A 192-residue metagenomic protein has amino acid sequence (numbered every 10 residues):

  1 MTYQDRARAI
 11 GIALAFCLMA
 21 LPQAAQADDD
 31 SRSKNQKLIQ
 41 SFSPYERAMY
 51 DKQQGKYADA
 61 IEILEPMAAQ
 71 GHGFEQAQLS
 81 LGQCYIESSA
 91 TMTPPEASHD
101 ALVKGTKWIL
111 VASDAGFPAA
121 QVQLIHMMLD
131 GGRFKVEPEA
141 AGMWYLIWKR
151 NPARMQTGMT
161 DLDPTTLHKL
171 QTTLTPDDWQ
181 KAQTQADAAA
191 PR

Functional and structural regions predicted by a protein language model:
T2-G11: Bacterial N-terminal signal peptides that target proteins for export
G11-A20: Bacterial N-terminal signal peptides
D29-N35, M155-R192: Terminal, low-structured helical/coil segments at or just beyond the last alpha-helical repeat
K37-Q40, P44, D51, G55-K56 (+5 more regions): Short helix-capping/linker turns of helical repeat alpha-solenoids
P44, Y50-D51, I63-M67, S80-M92 (+3 more regions): Hydrophobic face of amphipathic alpha-helices that form TPR/SEL1-like repeat modules and related alpha-solenoid
A48, E87-L102, G132-P138: Short coil/turn connectors between adjacent alpha-helices in alpha-solenoid helical repeat scaffolds
M67, S89, G105, A112 (+4 more regions): Alpha-helical solenoid scaffolds that mediate protein-protein interactions, centered on TPR/SEL1-like repeats but also
D100-K107, K135-Q156, D187: TPR/TPR-like (Sel1-like) alpha-helical repeat modules
